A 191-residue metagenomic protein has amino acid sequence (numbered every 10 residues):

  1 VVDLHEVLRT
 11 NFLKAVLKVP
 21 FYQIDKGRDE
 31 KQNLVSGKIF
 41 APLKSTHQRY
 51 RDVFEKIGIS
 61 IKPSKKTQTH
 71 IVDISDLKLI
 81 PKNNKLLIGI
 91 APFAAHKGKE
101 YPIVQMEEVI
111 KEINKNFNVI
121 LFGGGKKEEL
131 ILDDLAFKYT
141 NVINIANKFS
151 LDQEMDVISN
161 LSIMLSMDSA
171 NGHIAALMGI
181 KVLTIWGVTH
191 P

Functional and structural regions predicted by a protein language model:
V1-P191: Catalytic machinery of carbohydrate-active enzymes, primarily nucleotide-sugar-dependent glycosyltransferases
